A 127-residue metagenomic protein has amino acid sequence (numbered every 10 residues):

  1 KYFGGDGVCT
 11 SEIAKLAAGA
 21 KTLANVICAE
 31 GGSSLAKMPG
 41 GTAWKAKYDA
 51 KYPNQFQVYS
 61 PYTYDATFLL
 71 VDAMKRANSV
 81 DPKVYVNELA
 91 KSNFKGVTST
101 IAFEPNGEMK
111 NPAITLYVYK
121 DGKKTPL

Functional and structural regions predicted by a protein language model:
K1-L127: Extracytosolic ligand-binding ectodomains
